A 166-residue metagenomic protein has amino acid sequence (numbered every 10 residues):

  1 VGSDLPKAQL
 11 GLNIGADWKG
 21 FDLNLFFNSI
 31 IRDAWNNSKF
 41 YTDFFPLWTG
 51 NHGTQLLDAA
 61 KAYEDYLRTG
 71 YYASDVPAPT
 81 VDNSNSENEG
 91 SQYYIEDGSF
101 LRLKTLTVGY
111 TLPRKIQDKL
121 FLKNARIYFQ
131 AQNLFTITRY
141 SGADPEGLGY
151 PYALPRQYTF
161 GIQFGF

Functional and structural regions predicted by a protein language model:
G2-K7, Y93-R102, Y152-L154: Short sequence motifs at beta-strands and strand-loop junctions characteristic of Gram-negative outer-membrane
A8-I14, L103-V108, R156-I162: Hydrophobic, lipid-facing positions within transmembrane beta-strands of outer-membrane proteins
A8-L10, K19-F21, S99, F121-A125 (+1 more regions): Outer-envelope beta-barrel architecture signal
D17, N28-I30, Q130-L134, G165: Outer-membrane beta-barrel pore domains and translocons
G20-N24, K115-I116: Repeated loop/turn-to-beta-strand initiation elements of outer-membrane beta-barrel proteins
L25, I127-F129, I162: Membrane-embedded beta-strand positions of outer-membrane beta-barrel proteins
I30-F121, A125: Extracytoplasmic gating/loop element in the C-terminal half of outer-membrane beta-barrel translocons and assembly
A59-Y71, N88-G90, L134-F166: C-terminal beta-signal and terminal closure region of outer-membrane beta-barrel proteins
